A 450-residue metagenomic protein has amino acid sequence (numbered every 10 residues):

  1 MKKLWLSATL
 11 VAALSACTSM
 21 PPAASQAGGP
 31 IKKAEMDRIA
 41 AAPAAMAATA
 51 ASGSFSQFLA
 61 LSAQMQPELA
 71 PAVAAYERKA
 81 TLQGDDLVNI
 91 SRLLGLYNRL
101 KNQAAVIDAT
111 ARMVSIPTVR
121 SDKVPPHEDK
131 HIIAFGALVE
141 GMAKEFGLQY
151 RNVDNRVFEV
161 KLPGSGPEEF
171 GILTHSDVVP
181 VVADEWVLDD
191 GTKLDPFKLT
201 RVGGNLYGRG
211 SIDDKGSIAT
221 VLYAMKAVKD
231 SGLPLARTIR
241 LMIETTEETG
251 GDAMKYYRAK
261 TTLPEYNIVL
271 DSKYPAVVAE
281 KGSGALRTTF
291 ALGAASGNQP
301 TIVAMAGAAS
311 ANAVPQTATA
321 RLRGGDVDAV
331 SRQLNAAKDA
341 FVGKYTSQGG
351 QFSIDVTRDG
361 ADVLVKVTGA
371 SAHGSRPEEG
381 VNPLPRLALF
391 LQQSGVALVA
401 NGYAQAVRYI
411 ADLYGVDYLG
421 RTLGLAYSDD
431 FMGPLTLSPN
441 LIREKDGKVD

Functional and structural regions predicted by a protein language model:
M1-M20: Gram-negative bacterial Sec-dependent N-terminal signal peptides
C17-R92, A291-D450: Metal-dependent amide/peptide-bond hydrolase catalytic core, centered on the "pita-bread" metallohydrolase fold
P21-L206, L235: Acidic/His- and Gly-rich active-site-bordering loop/insert found across diverse amide/peptide-bond hydrolases
A111-V119, K144-L148, K226, D230 (+3 more regions): Sec-exported extracytoplasmic/periplasmic mature domains
S121, P167, V179-P180, P275 (+3 more regions): Short, acidic Gly/Pro/Ser/Thr-rich loop/turn segments
P126-H127, E185, A279, P377-E379: Short, solvent-exposed loop/turn segments at secondary-structure boundaries
I172, T200-T249, L286-A294, Q316-A329 (+2 more regions): Alpha-helical metal-binding/catalytic segments enriched in His/Glu/Asp
D214-G293, N335, D339, G415-S438: Acidic/histidine-rich catalytic neighborhood of metal-dependent amide-processing enzymes
